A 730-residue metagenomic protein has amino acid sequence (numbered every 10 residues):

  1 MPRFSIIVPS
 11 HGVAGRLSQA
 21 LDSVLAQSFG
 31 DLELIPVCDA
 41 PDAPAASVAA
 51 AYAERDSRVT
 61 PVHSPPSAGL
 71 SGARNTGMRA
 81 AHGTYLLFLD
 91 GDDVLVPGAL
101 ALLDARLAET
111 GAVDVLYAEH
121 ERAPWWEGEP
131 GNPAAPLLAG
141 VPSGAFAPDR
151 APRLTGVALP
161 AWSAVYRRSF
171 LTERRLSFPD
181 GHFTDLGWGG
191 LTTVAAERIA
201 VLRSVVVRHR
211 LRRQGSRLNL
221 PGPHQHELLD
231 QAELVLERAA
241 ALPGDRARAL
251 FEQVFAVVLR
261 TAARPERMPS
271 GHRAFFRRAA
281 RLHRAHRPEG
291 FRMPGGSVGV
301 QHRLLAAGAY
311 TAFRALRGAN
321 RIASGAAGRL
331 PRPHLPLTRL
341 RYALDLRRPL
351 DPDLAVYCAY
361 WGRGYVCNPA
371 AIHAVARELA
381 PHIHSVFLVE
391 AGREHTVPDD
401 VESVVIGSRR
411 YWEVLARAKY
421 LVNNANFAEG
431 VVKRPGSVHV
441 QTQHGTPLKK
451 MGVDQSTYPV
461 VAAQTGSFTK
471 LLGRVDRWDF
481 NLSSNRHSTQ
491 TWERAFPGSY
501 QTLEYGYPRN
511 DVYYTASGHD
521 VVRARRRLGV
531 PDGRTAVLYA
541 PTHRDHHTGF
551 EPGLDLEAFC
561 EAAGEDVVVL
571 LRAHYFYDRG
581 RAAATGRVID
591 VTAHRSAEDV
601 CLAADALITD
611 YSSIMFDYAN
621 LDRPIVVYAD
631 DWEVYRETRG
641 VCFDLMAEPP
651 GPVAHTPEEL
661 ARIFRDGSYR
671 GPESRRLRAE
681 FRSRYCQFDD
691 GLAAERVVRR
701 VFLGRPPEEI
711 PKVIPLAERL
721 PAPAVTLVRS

Functional and structural regions predicted by a protein language model:
M1-D230, A241, V537, D617 (+1 more regions): Nucleotide-sugar donor-binding/catalytic module of glycosyltransferases that assemble extracellular/cell-envelope
P160, G364-A380, R494-A495, T502-A583 (+4 more regions): Conserved catalytic-core segment of nucleotide-activated headgroup transferases in glycan assembly
M268-T338, Y342, A374, E378 (+1 more regions): Membrane-interface aromatic/basic loop that binds lipid-linked glycans or pyrophosphate carriers, typified by
P331-R339, L448-H547, E673-L677: A nucleotide-sugar donor-handling region in carbohydrate enzymes
V404-K419, Y575-F616, E648: Donor nucleotide-activated moiety binding/catalytic core segment of transferases that use nucleotide-activated donors
L421-K450, H594-R639: A donor-sugar binding/catalytic signature common to diverse glycosyltransferases and related nucleotide-sugar
E504, G586, S613-C686: Catalytic binding pocket for nucleotide-activated donors in carbohydrate/polymer assembly enzymes
P652-S730: C-terminal amphipathic helix plus adjacent low-complexity, charged tail appended to glycosyltransferase catalytic
